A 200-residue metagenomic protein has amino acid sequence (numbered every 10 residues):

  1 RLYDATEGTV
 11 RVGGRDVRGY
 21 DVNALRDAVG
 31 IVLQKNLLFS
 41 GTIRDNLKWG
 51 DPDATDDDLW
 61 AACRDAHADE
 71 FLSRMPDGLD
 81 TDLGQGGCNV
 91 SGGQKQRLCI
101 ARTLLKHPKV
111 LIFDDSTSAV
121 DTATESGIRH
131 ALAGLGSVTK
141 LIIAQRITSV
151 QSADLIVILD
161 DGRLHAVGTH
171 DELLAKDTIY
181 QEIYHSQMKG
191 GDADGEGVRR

Functional and structural regions predicted by a protein language model:
A5, R11-D16, D69-L98, S116 (+3 more regions): ABC-fold ATPase nucleotide-binding domain signature/coupling loops
T9-R11, G19, R26, R44-Q85 (+3 more regions): ABC ATPase nucleotide-binding domain helical subdomain, centered on the C-loop/LSGGQ "ABC signature"
N23, V29-Q34, L141: ABC nucleotide-binding domain signature
R74-P76, H130, Q151-R200: C-terminal portion of ABC ATPase nucleotide-binding domains
L105-K109: A short, proline-enriched helix->beta-strand linker immediately N-terminal to the Walker B motif in ABC-type P-loop
L111-D114: Catalytic Walker B motif of ABC-type/P-loop ATPase nucleotide-binding domains
D121-A131: Conserved D-loop/post-Walker B switch-helix segment of ABC ATPase nucleotide-binding domains
A133-A144, V150: Conserved catalytic loops of ABC-family nucleotide-binding domains
